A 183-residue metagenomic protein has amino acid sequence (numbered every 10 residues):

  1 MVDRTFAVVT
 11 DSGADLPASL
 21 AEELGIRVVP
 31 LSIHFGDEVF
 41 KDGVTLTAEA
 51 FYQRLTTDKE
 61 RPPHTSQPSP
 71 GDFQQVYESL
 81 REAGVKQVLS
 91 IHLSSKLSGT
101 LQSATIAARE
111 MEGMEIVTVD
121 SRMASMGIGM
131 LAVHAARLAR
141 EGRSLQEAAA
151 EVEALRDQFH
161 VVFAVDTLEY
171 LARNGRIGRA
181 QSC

Functional and structural regions predicted by a protein language model:
V2-D3, G13-R27, L31-S32, E38 (+3 more regions): Mixed-charge interfacial surface used for oligomerization/domain docking and macromolecular partner engagement
A7-D72: N-terminal glycine-rich anion-binding loop in soluble enzyme alpha/beta folds
V9-T10, S90-S94, D120: Short beta-strand segments
T47-R54, A83, T105-E110: A short glycine/small-residue-enriched secondary-structure motif
L55-T56, R81, A139, A172: Hydrophobic residues in alpha-helical segments
D72-A104, A108: N-terminal glycine-rich phosphate/adenylate-binding segment common to multiple enzyme folds
